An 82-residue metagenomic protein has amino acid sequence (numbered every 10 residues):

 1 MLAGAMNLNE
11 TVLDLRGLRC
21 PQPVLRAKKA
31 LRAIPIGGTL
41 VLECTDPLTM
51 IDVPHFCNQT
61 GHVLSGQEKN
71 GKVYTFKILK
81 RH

Functional and structural regions predicted by a protein language model:
M1-A5: N-terminal amphipathic/basic-hydrophobic helices that include classical n-h-c signal peptides and signal-anchor
N7-L15: Immediate flanking context of iron-sulfur cluster ligation sites
L15, P21-V63: Amphipathic, hydrophobic secondary-structure cores in small proteins
P54-H82: C-terminal structural segments of small proteins and small subunits
